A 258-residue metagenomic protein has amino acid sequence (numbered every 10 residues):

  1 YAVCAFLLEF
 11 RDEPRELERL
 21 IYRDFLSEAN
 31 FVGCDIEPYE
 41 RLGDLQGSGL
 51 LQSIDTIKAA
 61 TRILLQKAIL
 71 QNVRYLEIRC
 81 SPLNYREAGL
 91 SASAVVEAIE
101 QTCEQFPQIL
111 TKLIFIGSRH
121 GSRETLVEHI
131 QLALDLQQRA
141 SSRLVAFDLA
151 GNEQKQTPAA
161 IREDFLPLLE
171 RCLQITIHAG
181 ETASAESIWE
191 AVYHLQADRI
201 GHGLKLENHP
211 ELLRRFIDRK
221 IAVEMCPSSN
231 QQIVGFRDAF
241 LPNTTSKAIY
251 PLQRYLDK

Functional and structural regions predicted by a protein language model:
Y1-L173, T182-E190, L195-G201, K205-A222 (+1 more regions): Metal-cofactor-binding active-site regions of metalloenzymes
H178: Active-site glycine-centered loops adjacent to acidic/histidine catalytic or metal-binding residues that shape
